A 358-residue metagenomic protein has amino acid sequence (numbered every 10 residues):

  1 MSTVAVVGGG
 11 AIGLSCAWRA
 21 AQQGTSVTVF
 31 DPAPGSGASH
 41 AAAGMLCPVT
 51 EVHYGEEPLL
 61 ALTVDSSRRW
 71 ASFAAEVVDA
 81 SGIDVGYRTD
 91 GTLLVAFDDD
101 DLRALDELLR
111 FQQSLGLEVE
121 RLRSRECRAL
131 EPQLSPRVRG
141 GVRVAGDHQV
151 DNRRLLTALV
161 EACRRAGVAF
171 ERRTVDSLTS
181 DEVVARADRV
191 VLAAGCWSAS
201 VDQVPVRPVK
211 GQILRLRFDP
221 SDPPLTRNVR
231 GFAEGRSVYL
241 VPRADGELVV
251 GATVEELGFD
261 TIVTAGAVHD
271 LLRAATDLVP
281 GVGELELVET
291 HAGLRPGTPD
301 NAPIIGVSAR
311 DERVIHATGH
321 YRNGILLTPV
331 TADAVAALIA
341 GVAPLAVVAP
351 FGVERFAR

Functional and structural regions predicted by a protein language model:
T3-T28: N-terminal Rossmann-like FAD-binding beta1-loop-alpha1 element of flavoenzymes
A5-V7, A185-W197, A332: Short hydrophobic core segments
I12, G35, W197: Conserved Rossmann-like nucleotide-cofactor binding loop
W18-Q22, P32, G44-M45, I83-R88 (+1 more regions): Active-site substrate-recognition segment that forms the wall of the catalytic cavity or substrate channel
M45-E126, A275: Dinucleotide-binding Rossmann-like beta1-alpha1 core, especially the glycine-rich loop that anchors the ADP
A61-V64, V95-A104, V142-E161, I262-G266 (+1 more regions): Short beta-strand to alpha-helix junction loop
G141-T179, A185, R189, A193: Helical element adjacent to the flavin cofactor pocket in flavoenzyme catalytic cores
G281-R358: C-terminal catalytic lobe of FAD-dependent flavoproteins
